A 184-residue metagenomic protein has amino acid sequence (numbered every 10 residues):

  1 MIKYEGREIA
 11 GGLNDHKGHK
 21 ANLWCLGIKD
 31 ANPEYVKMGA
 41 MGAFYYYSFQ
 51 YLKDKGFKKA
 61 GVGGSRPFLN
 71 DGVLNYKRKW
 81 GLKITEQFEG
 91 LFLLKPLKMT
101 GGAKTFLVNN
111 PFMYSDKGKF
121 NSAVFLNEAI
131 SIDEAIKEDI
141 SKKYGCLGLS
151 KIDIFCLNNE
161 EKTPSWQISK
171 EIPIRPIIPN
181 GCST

Functional and structural regions predicted by a protein language model:
M1, M38-M41, M99, M113: Detector for methionine-enriched segments
M1-V36, Q50, P67, S150-T184: A conserved beta-strand-loop-helix scaffold within acyl/acetyltransferase catalytic domains
E8, Y45, A129: Sparse, context-dependent recognition of short Cys/His-centered cofactor- or disulfide-binding micro-motifs
K17-E86: Acyl-donor binding region in acyl/amide transferases
K59-T184: Active-site/acyl-donor-binding loops of N-acyltransferases
